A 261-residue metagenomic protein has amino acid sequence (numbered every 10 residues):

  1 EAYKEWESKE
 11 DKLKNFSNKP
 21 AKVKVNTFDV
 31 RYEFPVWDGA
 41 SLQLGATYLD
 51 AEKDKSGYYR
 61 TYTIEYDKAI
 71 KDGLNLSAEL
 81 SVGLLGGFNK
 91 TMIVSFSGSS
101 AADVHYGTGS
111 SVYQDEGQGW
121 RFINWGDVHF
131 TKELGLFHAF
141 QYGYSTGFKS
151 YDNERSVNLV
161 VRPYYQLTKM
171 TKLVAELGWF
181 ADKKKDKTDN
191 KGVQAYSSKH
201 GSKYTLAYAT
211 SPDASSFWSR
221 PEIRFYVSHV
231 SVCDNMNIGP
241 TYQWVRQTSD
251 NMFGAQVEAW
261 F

Functional and structural regions predicted by a protein language model:
E1-L49, L80-V82, V227-V232: Outer membrane beta-barrel
A21-K24, D115, K199-K203, A214 (+1 more regions): Phosphate/oxyanion-binding active-site loops and adjacent basic polyanion-contact surfaces
E33-L206, T210: Detector for outer-membrane/organellar transmembrane beta-barrel domains, recognizing the amphipathic beta-strand
Q118, R220, M252-G254: Eukaryote-specific, low-hydrophobicity, charge-rich regions
K132-L134, Q194-Y196, A214-S216, Q243-T248: Short proline/glycine-enriched turn/loop segments at secondary-structure junctions
H200-W244: Leucine-rich solenoid repeat modules
L206, T210-P212, V245-F261: Outer-membrane beta-barrel "beta-signal"
